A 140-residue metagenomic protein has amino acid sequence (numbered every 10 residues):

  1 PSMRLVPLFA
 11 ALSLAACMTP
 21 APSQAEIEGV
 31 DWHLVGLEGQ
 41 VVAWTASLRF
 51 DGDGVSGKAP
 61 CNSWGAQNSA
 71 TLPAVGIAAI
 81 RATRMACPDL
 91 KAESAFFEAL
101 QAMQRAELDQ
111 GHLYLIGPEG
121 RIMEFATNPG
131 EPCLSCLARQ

Functional and structural regions predicted by a protein language model:
P1-A15: Sec-dependent bacterial lipoprotein signal peptides
C17-Q140: Lipid interaction determinants
